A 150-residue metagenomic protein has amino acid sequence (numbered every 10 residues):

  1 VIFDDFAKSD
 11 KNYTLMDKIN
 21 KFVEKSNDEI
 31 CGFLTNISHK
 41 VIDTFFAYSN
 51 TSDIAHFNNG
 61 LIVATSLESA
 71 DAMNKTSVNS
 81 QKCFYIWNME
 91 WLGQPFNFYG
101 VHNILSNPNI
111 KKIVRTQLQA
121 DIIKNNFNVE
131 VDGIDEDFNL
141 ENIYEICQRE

Functional and structural regions predicted by a protein language model:
V1-N59, G133, N139-E150: N-terminal pre-catalytic "stem/leader" segment of glycosyltransferase-like enzymes
D4, I86-E90, E136: Histidine-centered beta-alpha loop that forms part of the nucleotide-sugar donor binding/catalytic region in diverse
K18-K21, A72-S77, N97-V101, I122 (+2 more regions): A short acidic, amphipathic alpha-helical/loop segment
D28-C31, Q81, N109-K111, E130: Residues at the starts of beta-strands that form the adenosine-phosphate
L34-P108: Extended catalytic core of nucleotide-activated donor transferases of GT-like folds
D71-M73, N109-V131: A short, active-site helix/loop in glycosyltransferases that binds the activated sugar's phosphate group
G93, I104, K112, I123 (+2 more regions): Domain-length accessory/inserted modules outside core catalytic folds
N103-N109, F127, N142-E150: C-terminal capping/extension of enzyme domains
